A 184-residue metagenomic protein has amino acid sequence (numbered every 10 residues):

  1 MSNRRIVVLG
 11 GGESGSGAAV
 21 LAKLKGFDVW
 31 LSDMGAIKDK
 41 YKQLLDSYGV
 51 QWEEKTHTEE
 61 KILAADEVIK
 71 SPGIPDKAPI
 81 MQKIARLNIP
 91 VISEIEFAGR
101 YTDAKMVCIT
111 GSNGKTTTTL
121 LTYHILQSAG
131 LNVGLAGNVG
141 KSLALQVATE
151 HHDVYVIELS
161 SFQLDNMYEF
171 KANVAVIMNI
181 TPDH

Functional and structural regions predicted by a protein language model:
M1-S93, F97: N-terminal leader/targeting and accessory segments in enzymes
E60-L63, P72-H184: Phosphate-binding loop of NTP-binding sites
